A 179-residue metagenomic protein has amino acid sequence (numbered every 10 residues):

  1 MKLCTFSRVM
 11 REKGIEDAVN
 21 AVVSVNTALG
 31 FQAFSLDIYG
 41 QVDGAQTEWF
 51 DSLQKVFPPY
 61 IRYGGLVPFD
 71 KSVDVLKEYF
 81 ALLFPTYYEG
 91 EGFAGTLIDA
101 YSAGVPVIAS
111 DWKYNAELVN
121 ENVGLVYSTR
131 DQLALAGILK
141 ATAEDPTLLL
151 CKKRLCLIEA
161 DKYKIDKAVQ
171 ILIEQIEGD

Functional and structural regions predicted by a protein language model:
M1-K13, V19-S24, D37: Conserved donor-binding/catalytic core segment of Leloir-type glycosyltransferases
S35-W49, G65: Glycosyltransferase donor-sugar binding loop
W49-V67: Nucleotide-activated donor-binding/catalytic signature segment of Leloir-type glycosyltransferases, i.e., the conserved
I61-L76, R130: Conserved active-site histidine-acidic residue motif and adjacent donor-binding/catalytic loop of glycosyltransferases
V73, G95-S102, K113-E117: Short alpha-helical segment that forms part of, or immediately flanks, the ligand-binding pocket in carbohydrate-active
K77-E91, V105: Acidic donor-binding loop of glycosyltransferase active sites
E121, L125-Q132, A141-P146: Conserved acidic donor-binding segment of nucleotide-sugar-dependent glycosyltransferases
T147-E177: A charged, aromatic-enriched C-terminal amphipathic alpha-helix characteristic of glycosyltransferases across folds
